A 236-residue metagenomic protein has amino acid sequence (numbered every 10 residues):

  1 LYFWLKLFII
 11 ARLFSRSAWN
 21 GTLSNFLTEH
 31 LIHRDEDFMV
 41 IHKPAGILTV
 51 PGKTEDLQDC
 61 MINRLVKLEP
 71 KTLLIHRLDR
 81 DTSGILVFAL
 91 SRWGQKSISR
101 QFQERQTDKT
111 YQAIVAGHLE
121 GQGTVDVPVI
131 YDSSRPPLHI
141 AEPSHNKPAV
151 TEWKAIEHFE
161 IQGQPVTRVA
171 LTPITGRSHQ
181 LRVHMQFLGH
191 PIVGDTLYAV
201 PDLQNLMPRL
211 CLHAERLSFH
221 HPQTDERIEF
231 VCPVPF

Functional and structural regions predicted by a protein language model:
L1-F236: RNA pseudouridine synthases
